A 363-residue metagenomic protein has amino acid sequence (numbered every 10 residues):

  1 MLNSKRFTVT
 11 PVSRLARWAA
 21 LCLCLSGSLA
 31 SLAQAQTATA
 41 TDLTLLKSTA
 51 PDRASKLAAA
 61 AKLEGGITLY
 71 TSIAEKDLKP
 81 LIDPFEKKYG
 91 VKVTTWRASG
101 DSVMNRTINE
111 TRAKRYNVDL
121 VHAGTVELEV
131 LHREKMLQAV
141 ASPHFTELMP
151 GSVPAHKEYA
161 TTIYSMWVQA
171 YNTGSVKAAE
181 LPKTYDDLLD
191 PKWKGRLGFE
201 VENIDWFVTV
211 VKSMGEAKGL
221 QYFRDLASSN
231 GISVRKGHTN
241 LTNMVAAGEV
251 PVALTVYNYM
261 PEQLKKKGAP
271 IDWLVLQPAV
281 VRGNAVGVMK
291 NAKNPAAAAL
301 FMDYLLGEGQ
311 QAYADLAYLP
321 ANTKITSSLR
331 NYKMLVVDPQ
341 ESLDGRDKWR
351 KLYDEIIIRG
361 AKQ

Functional and structural regions predicted by a protein language model:
A16-A30: Bacterial N-terminal signal peptides
P51-K62, T68, S72-K92, Y318: Short, polar/charged alpha-helical segment
T68-I82, T94-T111, Y116-E249: Extracytoplasmic ligand-binding site segments that recognize negatively charged/polar headgroups
E127-V130, P251-P270: A ligand-binding cleft/hinge motif common to bilobed small-molecule-binding domains
E147-G151, Y164-M166, F223-S228, I232-R235 (+2 more regions): Periplasmic-binding protein-like
V168-S175, V211-S213, R282-N294, Y313-L316: A bilobed periplasmic-binding-protein/Venus flytrap-type ligand-binding module shared by bacterial periplasmic
W193-E202, Y304-I325: Periplasmic-binding protein-like
S327-Q363: Extracellular/periplasmic bilobal clamshell ligand-binding domains
